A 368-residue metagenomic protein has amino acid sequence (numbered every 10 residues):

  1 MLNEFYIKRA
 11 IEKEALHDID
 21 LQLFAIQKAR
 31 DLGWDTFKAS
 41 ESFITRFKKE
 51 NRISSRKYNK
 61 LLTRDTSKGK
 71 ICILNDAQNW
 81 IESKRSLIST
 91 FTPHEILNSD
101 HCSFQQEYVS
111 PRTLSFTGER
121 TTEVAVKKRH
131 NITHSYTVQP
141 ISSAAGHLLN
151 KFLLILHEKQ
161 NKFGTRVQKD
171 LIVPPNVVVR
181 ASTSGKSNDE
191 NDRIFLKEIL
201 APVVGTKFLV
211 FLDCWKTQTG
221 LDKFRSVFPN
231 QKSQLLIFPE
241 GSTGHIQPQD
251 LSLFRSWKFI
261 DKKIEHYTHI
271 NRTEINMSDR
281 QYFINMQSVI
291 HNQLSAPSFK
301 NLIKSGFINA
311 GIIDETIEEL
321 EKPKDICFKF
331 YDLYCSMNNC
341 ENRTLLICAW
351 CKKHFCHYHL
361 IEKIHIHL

Functional and structural regions predicted by a protein language model:
M1-M337: Phosphate-facing sequence motifs and polybasic nucleic-acid/acidic-lipid-binding regions
T36, C340, C348: Residue-level marker of regulatory loop/turn positions in helix-turn-helix DNA-binding domains and in histidine
A145, S336-C340, C351, H359: Short Cys/His-rich metal-coordination motifs, predominantly Zn2+-binding knuckles/fingers
D332-M337, L345-C348, K353: Residues immediately within or flanking Cys/His clusters that coordinate Zn2+ in small zinc-binding modules
A349-L368: Cys/His-coordinated zinc-finger cores
